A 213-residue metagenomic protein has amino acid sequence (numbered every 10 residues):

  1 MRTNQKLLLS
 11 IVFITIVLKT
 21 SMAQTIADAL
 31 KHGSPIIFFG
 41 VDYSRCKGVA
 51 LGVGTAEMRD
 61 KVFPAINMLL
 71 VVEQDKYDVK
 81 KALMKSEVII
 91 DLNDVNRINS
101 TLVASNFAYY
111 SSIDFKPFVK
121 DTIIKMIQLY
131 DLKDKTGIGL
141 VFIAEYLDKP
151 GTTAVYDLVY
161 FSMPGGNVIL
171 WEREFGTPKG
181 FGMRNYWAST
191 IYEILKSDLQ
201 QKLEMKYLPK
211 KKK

Functional and structural regions predicted by a protein language model:
M1-D28: Bacterial Sec-dependent N-terminal signal peptides
N4-L7, I11, A104-A108, F175 (+1 more regions): Generic alpha-helix detector with strongest preference for long hydrophobic helices that associate with membranes
M22-A108, K211-K213: A structural "domain/chain start" motif
T25-L51, K116-K135, L147-V159, M163-P164 (+1 more regions): C-terminal/domain-edge helix-coil "capping" segments
L92-F142: Surface-exposed, polar helix/loop patches in the mature regions of secreted/periplasmic/lumenal proteins that form
